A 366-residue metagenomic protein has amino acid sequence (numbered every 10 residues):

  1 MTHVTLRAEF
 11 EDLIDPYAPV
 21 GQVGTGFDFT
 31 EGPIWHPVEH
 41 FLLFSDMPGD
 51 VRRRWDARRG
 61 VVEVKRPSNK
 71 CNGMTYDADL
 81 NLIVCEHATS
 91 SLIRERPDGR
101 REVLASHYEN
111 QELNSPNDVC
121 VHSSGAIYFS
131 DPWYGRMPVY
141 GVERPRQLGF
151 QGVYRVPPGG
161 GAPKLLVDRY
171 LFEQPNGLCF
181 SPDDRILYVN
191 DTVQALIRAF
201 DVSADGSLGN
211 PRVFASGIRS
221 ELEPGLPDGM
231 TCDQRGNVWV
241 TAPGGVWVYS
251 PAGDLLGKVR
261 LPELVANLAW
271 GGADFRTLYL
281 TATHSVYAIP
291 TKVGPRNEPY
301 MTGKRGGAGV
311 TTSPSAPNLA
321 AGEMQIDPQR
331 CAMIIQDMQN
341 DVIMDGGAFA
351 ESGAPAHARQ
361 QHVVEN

Functional and structural regions predicted by a protein language model:
M1-G21, E298: Blade/loop signatures of beta-propeller domains
P19-G24, R59-R66, E102-E109, A162-D168 (+2 more regions): A short beta-strand motif characteristic of beta-propeller blades
T25-H40, P67-E86, S91, E109-I127 (+5 more regions): Beta-rich, blade/repeat-based domains predominating in secreted/periplasmic proteins but also intracellular
M47, H87, P132-Y134, T192 (+4 more regions): Short loop/turn segments immediately following the C-termini of beta-strands
V51-R53, S91-I93, Q151-Y154, L196-R198 (+2 more regions): A short loop-to-beta-strand structural motif that recurs across blades of beta-propeller domains
F129-L148, T291: Short, conserved, GDST-rich strand-edge loop motifs in beta-rich repeat architectures
A199-S207, P290-E298: Short loop/turn segments immediately following beta-strands, especially the blade-tip and inter-blade linker loops
V310-N366: Active-site acidic carboxylates
